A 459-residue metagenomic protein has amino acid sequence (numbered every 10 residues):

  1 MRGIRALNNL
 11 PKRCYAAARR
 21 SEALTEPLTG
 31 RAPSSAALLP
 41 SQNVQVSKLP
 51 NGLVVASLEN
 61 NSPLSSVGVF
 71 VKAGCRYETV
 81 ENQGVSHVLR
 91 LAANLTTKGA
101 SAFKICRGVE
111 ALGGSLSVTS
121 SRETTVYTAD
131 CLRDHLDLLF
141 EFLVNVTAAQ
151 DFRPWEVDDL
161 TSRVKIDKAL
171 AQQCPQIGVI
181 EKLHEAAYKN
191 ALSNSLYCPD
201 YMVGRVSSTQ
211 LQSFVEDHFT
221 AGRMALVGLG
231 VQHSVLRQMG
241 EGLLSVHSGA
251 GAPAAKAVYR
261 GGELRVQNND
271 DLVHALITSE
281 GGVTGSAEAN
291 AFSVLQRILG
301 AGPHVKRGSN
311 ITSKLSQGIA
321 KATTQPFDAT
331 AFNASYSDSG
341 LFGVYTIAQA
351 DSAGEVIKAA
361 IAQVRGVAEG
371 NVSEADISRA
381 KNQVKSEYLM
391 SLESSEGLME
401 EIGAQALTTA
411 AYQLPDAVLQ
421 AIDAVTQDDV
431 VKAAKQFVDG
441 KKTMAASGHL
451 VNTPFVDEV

Functional and structural regions predicted by a protein language model:
R2-L28, K48, L95, A102-Y259 (+4 more regions): Charge-rich, well-structured scaffold segments of protease-associated domains
A17-N51, S57: Short, Gly/Pro- and small/polar-rich lid/capping loops
L38-P40, A257-R260: Short solvent-exposed loop/turn micro-motifs enriched in small/polar/acidic residues
S41-Q42, L64, F103, E400: Generic hydrophobic-segment detector
G52, E59-V109, L183, I277 (+1 more regions): Active/ligand-binding-proximal structured segments within catalytic/core domains that scaffold catalytic residues
L58-N60, F70-G74, T119, D130 (+1 more regions): Acidic/polar N-terminal loop/beta-strand segments that form early-domain functional surfaces
V305-G308: Short, flexible/disordered intra-domain loops and linkers
